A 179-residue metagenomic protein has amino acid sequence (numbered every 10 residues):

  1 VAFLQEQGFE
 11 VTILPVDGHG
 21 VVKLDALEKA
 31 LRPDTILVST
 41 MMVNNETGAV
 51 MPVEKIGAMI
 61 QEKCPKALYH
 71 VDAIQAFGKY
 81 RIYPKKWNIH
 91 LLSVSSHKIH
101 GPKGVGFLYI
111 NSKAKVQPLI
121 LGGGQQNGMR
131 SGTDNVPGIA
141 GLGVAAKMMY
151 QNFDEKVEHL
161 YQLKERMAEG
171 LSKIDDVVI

Functional and structural regions predicted by a protein language model:
V1-I179: Pyridoxal 5′-phosphate
